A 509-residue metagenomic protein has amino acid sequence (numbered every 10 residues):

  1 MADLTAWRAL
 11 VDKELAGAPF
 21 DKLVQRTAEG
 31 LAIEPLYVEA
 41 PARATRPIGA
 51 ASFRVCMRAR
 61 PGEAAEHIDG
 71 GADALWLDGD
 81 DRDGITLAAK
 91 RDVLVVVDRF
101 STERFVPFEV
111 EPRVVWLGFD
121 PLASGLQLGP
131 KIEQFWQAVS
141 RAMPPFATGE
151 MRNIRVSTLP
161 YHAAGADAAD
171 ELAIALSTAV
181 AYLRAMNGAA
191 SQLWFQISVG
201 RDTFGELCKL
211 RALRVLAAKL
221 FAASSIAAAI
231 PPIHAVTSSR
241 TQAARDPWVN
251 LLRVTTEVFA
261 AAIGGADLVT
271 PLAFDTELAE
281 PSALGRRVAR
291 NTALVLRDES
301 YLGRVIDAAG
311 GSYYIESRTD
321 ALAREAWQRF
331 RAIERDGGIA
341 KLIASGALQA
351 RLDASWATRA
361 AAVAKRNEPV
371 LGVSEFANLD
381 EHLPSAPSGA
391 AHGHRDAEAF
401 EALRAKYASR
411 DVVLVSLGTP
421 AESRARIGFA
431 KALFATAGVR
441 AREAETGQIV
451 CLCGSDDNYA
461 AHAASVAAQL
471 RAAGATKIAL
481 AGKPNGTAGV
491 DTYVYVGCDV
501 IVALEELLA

Functional and structural regions predicted by a protein language model:
M1-R8, E14, A18-Q25, E29-R43 (+4 more regions): Intrinsic disorder at enzyme termini
M1-S198, D202, P231-P232, L268-L272 (+5 more regions): Catalytic alpha/beta active-site cores
R60-I68, L251-V258, R426: Short, acidic/polar
A65, C208, V412-R440: Short, acidic loop-beta-alpha module within alpha/beta folds
E66, A260, S374-E381, L433: Hydrophobic/aromatic ligand-binding patch that stacks against planar heteroaromatic rings of cofactors or nucleotides
I68-D69, A189-S191, A402-R410, E445: Glycine-rich phosphate/diphosphate-binding loops that line cofactor/substrate pockets in enzymes
Y182, W194-E375, T476-P484, T492-L508: Active-site capping/gating regions of soluble enzymes
A441-G447: Short acidic low-complexity segments
